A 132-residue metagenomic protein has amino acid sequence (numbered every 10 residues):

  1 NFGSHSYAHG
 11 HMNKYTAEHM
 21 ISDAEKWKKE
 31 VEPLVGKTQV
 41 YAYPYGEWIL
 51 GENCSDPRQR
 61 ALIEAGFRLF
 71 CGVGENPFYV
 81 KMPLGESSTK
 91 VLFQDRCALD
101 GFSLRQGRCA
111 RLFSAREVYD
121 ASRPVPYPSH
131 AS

Functional and structural regions predicted by a protein language model:
N1-F2, K14-S132: C-terminal active-site subregion of NodB/CE4 polysaccharide deacetylases
F2-H9: Histidine-centered catalytic micro-motifs
